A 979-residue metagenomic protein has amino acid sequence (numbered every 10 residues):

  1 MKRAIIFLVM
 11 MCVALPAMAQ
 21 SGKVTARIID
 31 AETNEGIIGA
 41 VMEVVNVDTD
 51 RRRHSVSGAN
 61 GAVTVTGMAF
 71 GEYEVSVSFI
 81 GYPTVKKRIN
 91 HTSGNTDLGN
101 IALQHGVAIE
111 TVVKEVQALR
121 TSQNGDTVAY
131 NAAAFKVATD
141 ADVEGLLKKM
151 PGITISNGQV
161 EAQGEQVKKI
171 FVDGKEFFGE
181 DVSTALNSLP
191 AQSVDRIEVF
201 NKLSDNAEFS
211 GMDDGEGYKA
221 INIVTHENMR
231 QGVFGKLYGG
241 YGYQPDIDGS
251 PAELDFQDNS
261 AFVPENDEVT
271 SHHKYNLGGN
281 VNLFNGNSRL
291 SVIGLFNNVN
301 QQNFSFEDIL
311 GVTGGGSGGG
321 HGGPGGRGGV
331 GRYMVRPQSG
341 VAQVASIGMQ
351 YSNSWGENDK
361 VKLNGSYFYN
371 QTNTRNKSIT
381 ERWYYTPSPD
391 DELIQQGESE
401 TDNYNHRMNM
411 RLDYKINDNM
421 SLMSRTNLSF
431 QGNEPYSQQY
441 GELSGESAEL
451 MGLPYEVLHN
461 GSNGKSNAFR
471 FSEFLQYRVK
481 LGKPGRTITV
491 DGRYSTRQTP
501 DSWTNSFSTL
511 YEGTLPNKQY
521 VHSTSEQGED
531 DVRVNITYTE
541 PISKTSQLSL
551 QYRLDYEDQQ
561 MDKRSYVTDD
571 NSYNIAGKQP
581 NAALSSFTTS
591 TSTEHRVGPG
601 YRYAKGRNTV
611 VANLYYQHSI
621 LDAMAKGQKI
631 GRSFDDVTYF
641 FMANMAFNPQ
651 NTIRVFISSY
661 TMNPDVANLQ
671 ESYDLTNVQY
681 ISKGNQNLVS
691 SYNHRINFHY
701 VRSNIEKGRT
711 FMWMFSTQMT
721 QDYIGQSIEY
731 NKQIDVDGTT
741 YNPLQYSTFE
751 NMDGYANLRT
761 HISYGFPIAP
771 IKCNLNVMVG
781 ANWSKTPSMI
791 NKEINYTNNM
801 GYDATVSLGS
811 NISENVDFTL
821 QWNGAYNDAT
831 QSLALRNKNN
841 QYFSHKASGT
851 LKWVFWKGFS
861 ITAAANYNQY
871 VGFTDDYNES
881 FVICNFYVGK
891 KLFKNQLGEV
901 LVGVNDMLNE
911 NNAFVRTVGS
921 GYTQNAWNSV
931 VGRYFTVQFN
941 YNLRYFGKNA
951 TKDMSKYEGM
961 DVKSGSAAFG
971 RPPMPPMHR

Functional and structural regions predicted by a protein language model:
Q20, P83, Q117-Q438, S462-P500 (+12 more regions): Membrane-proximal, glycine/serine-rich, low-complexity loop/turn segments characteristic of large bacterial
E32-N46, T121-Q123: Short, ordered, surface-exposed loop/turn motifs in non-cytosolic proteins
V47-A62: Short, acidic Ser/Thr/Gly-rich low-complexity loop/linker segments typical of extracellular and cell-surface proteins
V47-D50, E72, S76-R88, L119: A short, solvent-exposed loop/turn motif at the edges and junctions of modular extracellular/periplasmic domains
D126, Q302-G331, R375-I394, G441-L458 (+7 more regions): Surface-exposed loop/turn segments flanking beta-strands in extracellular/periplasmic regions
E268-S271, S339-V341, E400-D402, N463-N467 (+10 more regions): Replace "Gram-negative outer membrane beta-barrel proteins" with "bacterial and organellar outer membrane beta-barrel
Q396, D531-R533, K578-S586, K683 (+2 more regions): Outer membrane beta-barrel strand-and-loop segments of large Gram-negative receptors, especially TonB-dependent
T805-N823, N839-R979: Conserved C-terminal beta-signal and adjacent last beta-strands/turns of outer-membrane beta-barrel proteins
